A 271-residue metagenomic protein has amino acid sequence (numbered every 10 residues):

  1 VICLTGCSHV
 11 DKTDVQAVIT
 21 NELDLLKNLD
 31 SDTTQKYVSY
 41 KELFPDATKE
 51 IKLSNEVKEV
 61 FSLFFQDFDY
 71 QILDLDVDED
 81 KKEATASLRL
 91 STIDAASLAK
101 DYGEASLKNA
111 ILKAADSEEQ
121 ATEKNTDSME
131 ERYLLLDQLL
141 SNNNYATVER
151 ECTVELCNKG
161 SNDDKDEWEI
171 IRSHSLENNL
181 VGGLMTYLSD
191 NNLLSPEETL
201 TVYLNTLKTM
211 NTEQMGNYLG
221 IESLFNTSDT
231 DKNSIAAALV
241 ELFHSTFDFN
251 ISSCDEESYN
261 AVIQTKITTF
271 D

Functional and structural regions predicted by a protein language model:
V1, D80, N205-T206, E213 (+1 more regions): Intrinsic disorder/low-complexity detector
C3-G6: C-terminal motif of bacterial Sec signal peptides marking the signal peptidase cleavage site
H9-D67, Q71, G182-N250: Core segments of small alpha/beta cavity-forming domains
V10, D163-K165, Y259: Intrinsic-disorder/low-complexity regions
N55-N142, S234-D271: Surface-exposed, charged secondary-structure patches
A105-N191: Short beta-strand edge/turn micro-motifs at domain boundaries
